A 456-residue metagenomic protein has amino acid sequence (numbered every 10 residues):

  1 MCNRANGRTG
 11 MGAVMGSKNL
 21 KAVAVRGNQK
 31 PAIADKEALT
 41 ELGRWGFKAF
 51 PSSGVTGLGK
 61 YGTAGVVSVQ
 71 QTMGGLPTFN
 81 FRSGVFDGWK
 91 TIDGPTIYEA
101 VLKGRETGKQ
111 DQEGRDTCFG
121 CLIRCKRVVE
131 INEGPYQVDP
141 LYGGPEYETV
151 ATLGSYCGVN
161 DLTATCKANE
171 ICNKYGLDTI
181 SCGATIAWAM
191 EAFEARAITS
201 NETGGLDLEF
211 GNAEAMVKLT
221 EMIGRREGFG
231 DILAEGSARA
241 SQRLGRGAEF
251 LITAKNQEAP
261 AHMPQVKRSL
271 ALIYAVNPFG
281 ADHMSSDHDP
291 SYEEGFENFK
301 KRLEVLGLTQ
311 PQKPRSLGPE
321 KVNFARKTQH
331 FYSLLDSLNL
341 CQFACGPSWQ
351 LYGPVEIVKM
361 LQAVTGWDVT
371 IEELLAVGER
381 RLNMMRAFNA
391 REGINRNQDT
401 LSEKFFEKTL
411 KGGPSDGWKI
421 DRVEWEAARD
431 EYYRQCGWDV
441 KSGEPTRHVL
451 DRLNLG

Functional and structural regions predicted by a protein language model:
M1-T9, M15-G456: Extended C-terminal regions of large enzymes
